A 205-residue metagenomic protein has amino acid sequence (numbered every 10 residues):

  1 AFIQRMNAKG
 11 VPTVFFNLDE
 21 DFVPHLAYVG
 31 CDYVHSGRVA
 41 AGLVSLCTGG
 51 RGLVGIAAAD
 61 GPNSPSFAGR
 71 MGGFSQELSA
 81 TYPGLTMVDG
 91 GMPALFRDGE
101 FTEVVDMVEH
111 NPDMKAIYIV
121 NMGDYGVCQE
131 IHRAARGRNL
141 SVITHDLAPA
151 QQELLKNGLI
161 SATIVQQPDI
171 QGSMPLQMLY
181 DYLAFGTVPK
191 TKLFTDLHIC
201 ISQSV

Functional and structural regions predicted by a protein language model:
A1-N7, F74, D89-A150: Hydrophobic alpha-helical
F2-H35, A148-K156: Flexible loop/hinge segments that line or gate small-molecule binding clefts
L26-A27, L53-P62: Short beta-strand segments enriched in small/hydrophobic residues
V29-V54, E100-F101, Q151, Q167-A184: Hydrophobic alpha-helical segments within soluble ligand-binding/sensing domains
S36-A40, P65-L85, G99, E103 (+2 more regions): Short, solvent-exposed amphipathic alpha-helices that sit in or adjacent to ligand/effector-binding or catalytic
L53-I56, L78-D98: Short beta-strand elements in bilobed, periplasmic/extracellular small-molecule ligand-binding domains
L78-S79, Q167-V205: Hinge/cleft segment of the Venus flytrap/periplasmic-binding protein
